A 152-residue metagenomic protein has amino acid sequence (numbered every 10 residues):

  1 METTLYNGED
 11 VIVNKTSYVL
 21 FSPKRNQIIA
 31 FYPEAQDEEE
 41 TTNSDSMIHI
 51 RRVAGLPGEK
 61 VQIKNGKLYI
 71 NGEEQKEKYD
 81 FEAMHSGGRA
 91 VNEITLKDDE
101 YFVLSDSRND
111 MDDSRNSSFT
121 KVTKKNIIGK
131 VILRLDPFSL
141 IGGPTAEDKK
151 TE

Functional and structural regions predicted by a protein language model:
M1-E152: Extended hydrophobic leader/signal-anchor segments used for secretion and membrane insertion
